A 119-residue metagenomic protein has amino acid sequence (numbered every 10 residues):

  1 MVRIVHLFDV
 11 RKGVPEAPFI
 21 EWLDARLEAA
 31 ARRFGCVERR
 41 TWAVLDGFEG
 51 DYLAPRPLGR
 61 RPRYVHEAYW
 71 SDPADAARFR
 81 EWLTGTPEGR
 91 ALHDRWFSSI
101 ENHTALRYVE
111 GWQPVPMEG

Functional and structural regions predicted by a protein language model:
V2-L7, P15, F19, G35-E38 (+1 more regions): Unusually extended, aromatic-enriched hydrophobic runs near protein termini
V2-V10, W42-T84: Short, well-ordered beta-strand segments in beta-rich or mixed alpha/beta enzyme and ligand-binding folds
L7-D9, L27-E28, E67-S71, A76 (+2 more regions): A general secondary-structure boundary signal
G13, D24, Y69, A74-D75 (+4 more regions): Short linear sequence elements within intrinsically disordered, low-complexity coil regions
P15-V44, L83-L92: Short amphipathic alpha-helical segments
E38-G59, P87-G119: Glycine-rich beta-strand-turn "strand-cap" elements at beta-sheet edges
